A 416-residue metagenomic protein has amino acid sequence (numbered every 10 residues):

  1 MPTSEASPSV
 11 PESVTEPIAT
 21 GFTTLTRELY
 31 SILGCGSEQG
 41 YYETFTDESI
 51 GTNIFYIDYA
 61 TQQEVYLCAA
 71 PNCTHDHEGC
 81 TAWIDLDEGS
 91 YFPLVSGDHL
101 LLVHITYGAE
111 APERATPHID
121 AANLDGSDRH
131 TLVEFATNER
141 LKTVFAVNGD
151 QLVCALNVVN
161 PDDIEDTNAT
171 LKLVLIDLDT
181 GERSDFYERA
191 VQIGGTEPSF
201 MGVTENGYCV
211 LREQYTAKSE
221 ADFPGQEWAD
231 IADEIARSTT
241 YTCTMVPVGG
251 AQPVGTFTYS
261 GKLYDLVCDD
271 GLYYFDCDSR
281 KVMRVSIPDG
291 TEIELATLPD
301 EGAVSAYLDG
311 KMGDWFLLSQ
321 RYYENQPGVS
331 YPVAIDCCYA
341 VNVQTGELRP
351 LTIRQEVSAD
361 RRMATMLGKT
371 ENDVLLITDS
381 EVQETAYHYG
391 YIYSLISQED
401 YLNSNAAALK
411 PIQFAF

Functional and structural regions predicted by a protein language model:
S4-R27, S49-C80, E110-A136, D163-Q192 (+5 more regions): Surface-exposed loop/turn elements that mediate protein-protein interactions on large endomembrane-trafficking
T24-S37, D76-V95, T137-G149, E188-N206 (+5 more regions): Repeated scaffold domains used in trafficking and secretory/extracellular systems, primarily beta-propellers
Y41-F45, L101-H104, V153-L156, C209-E213 (+3 more regions): Residue position within the beta-strands of beta-propeller blades
S96-H99, I105-A109, A115: Active-site-adjacent structural elements in enzyme catalytic domains
A146, V159, M201-E205, C209 (+5 more regions): Mixed-charge (acidic/basic) macromolecular-recognition segments
V147-C154, I176, V210, V246 (+4 more regions): Hydrophobic transmembrane helix bundles of membrane-integrated enzymes that assemble and modify cell-envelope
C154, M201-G202, C209-L211, T240-T242 (+5 more regions): C-terminal regulatory/effector modules of DNA-binding transcriptional regulators
